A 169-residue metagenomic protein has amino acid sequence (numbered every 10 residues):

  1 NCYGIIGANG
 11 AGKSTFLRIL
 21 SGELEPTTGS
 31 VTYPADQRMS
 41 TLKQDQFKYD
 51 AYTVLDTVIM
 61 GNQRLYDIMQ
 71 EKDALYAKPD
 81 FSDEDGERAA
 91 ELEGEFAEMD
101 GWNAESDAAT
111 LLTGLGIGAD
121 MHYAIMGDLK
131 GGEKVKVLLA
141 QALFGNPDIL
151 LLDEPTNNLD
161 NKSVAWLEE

Functional and structural regions predicted by a protein language model:
N1-E169: ABC ATP-binding cassette signature C-motif
